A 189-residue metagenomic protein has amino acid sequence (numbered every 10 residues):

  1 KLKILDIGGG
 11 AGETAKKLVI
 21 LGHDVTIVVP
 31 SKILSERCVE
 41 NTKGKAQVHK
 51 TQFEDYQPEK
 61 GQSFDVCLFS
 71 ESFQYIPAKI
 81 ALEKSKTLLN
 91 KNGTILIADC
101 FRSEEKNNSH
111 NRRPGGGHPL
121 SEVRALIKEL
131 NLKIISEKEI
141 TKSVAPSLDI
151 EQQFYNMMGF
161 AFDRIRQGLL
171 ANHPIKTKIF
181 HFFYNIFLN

Functional and structural regions predicted by a protein language model:
L2-G10: Conserved class I S-adenosyl-L-methionine
G12-Y56: Class I SAM-dependent methyltransferase SAM/SAH-binding core
Y56-C67: A short acidic, Gly/Pro-enriched loop at the edge of an enzyme's catalytic core that lines a small-molecule cofactor
V66-A78: A short SAM/SAH-binding and catalytic strip from SAM-dependent methyltransferases
I80-K91: A short glycine-rich, Lys/Arg-flanked "PGG" loop and its adjoining helix->strand segment in the class I
G93-C100: Conserved beta-strand signature within the Rossmann-like core of class I S-adenosyl-L-methionine
C100-E105, E139-K142: Short "lid" loop at the C-terminus of a central beta-strand within the Rossmann-like core of SAM-dependent
N111-L188: Substrate-binding/catalytic lobe of Class I Rossmann-like enzymes that use SAM or dcSAM, i.e., the mid-to-C-terminal
